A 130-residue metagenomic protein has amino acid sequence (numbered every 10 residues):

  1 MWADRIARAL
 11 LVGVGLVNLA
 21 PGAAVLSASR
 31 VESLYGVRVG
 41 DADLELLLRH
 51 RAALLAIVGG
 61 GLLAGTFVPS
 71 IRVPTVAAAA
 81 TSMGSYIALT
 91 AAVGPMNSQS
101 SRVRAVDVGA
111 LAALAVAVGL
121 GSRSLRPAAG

Functional and structural regions predicted by a protein language model:
M1-G15: Cytosolic juxtamembrane helix and N-cap/initiation of the first transmembrane helix
R5-A9, S70, R123-R126: Alpha-helical scaffold segments
G13-A28, G40-T66, A77-G84: Core segments of alpha-helical transmembrane spans in multipass integral membrane proteins
V31-R38: Membrane-interface helix termini and inter-helical loops of multi-pass transporters
I71-A92: Cytoplasmic juxtamembrane regions at transmembrane-helix boundaries
A88-R104: Membrane-helix boundary connector in multi-pass membrane proteins
R102-A115: Alpha-helical membrane-associated segments of multi-pass integral membrane proteins
A112-G130: Membrane-water interface at the C-terminal end of transmembrane alpha helices
